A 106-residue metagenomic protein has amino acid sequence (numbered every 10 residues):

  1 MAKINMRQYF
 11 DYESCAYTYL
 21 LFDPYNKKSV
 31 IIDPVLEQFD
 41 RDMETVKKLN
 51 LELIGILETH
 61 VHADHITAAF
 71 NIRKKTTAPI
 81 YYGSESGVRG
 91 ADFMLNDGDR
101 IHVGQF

Functional and structural regions predicted by a protein language model:
A2-L51: Conserved beta-strand hairpin/beta-sheet module of binuclear metal-dependent hydrolase folds, prominently
L36-F106: Active-site HxH/HxHxD metal-binding segment of metal-dependent hydrolases
